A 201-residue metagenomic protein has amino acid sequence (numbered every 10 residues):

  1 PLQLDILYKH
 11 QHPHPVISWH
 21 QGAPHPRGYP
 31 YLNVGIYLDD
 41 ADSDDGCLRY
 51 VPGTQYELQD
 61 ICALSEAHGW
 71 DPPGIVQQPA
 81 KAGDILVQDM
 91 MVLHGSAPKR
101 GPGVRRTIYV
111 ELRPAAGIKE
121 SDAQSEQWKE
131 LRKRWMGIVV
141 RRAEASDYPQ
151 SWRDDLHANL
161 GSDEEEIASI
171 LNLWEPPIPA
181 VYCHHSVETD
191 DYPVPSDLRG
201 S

Functional and structural regions predicted by a protein language model:
P1-C47: Conserved double-stranded beta-helix
L7, G22, T54, M91 (+1 more regions): Anionic group-transfer/hydrolysis microenvironments
H14-V16, H25-R27, G46, Y56-Q59 (+2 more regions): Residues in flexible loops and secondary-structure boundaries
H20-Y31, P73-G74, A80, G103-V104: A short beta-loop-beta micro-motif enriched in histidine and acidic residues
N33, L48, I85, G103-T107: Structural motif
G35, V87-D89, Y109-E111: Short beta-strand segments
A41-A97, G117, K129, K133: Double-stranded beta-helix
V92-L93, A97-S201: Non-heme Fe(II)/2-oxoglutarate
